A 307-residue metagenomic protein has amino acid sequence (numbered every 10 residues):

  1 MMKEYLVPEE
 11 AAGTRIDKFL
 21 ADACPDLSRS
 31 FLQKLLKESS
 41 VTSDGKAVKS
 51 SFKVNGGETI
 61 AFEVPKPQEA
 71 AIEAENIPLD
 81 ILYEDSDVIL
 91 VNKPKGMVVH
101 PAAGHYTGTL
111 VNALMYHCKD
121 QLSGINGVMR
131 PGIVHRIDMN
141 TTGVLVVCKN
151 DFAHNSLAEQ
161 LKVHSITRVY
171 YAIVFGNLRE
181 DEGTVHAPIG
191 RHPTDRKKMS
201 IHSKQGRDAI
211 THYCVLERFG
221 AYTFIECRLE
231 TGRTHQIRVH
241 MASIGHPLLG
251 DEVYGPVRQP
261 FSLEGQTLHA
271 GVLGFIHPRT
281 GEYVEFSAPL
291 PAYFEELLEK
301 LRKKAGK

Functional and structural regions predicted by a protein language model:
M1-T184, P188, Y293-L301: RNA pseudouridine synthases
E10-A12, L122-G124, Q205, F219 (+1 more regions): Short, glycine- and charge-enriched coil/turn segments that flank and shape catalytic ligand pockets
V41, D251, G271-L273: Generic beta-strand hydrophobic packing signal
I81, V174, H212-V215, L248: Conserved hydrophobic positions within beta-strands
V91, V239, G250: Active-site flanking residues adjacent to catalytic metal/cofactor-binding acidic residues
G127-E159, I166-T167, Y171, H186 (+2 more regions): The conserved catalytic core of RNA pseudouridine synthases
S200, G250-S262: Short, surface-exposed loop/helix-turn segments at secondary-structure junctions that function as lids/hinges flanking
